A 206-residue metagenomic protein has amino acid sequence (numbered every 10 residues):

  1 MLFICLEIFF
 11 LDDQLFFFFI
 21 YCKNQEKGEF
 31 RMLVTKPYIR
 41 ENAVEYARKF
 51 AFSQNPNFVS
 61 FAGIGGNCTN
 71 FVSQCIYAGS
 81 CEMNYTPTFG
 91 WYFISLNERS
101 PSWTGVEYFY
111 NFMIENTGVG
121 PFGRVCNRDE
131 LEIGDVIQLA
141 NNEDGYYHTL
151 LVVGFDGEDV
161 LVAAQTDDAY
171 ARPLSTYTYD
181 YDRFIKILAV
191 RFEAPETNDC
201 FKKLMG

Functional and structural regions predicted by a protein language model:
L2-R31: Short, Lys/Arg-enriched N-terminal segments with co-localized hydrophobic residues within the first ~10-30 amino acids
F3-I4, F9, C22, F89-Y92 (+2 more regions): Extended interaction regions within the primary functional domain
F30-T104: N-terminal capping segments
F93-Q165: ...with weaker cross-activation on analogous glycine-rich loops/strands in unrelated enzymes
V152-V153, G157-G206: Glycine-rich, aromatic-bearing surface loops/beta-hairpins
